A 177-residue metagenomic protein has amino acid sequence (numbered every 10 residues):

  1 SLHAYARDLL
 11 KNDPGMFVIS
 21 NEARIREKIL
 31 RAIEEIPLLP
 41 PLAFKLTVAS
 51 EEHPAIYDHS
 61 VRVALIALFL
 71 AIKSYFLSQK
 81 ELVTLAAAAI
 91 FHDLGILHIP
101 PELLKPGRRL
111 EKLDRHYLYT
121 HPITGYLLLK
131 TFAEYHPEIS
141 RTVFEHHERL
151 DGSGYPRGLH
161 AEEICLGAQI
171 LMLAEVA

Functional and structural regions predicted by a protein language model:
S1-Y119, Y126-F132: Acidic/His-rich, divalent-metal-binding segments that scaffold phosphate/diphosphate chemistry
P14, E163, A177: Metal-dependent nucleotide-binding catalytic modules
A89, L129-A168: Histidine/acidic-rich helix-loop-helix segments that form or flank divalent-metal centers in metalloenzyme catalytic
Q169-A177: Conserved beta-strand-loop-short alpha-helix elements that form and flank the Mn2+/Mg2+-coordinating active site
